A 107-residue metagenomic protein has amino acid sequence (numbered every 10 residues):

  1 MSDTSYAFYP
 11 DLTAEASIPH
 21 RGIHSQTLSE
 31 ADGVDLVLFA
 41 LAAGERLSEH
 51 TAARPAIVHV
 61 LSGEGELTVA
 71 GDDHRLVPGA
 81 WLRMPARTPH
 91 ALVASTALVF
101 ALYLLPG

Functional and structural regions predicted by a protein language model:
M1-G33, T68: A short, N-terminal "cap"/entry segment at the start of jelly-roll beta-barrel domains of the cupin/DSBH fold
G22, D35-A52: Conserved short histidine dyad/triad with adjacent acidic residue
A40-A42, A52-L67: Short, conserved beta-strand element in jelly-roll/cupin
L61-S62, V77-P78, T96: A cytosolic small-molecule/anion-sensing beta-strand core signal
G71-A86: Short acidic-glycine-tyrosine-enriched beta hairpin
A86-G107: Ligand-binding loop in jelly-roll beta-barrel domains
